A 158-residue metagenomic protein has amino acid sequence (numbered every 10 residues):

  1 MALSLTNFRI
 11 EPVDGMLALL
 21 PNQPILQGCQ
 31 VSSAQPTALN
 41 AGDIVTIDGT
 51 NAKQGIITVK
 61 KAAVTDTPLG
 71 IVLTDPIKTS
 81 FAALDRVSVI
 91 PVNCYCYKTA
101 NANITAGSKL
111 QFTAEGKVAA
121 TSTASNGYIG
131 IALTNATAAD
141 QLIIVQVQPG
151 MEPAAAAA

Functional and structural regions predicted by a protein language model:
M1-A158: Surface-exposed, low-hydrophobicity beta-strand/loop segments enriched in small/polar/acidic residues
